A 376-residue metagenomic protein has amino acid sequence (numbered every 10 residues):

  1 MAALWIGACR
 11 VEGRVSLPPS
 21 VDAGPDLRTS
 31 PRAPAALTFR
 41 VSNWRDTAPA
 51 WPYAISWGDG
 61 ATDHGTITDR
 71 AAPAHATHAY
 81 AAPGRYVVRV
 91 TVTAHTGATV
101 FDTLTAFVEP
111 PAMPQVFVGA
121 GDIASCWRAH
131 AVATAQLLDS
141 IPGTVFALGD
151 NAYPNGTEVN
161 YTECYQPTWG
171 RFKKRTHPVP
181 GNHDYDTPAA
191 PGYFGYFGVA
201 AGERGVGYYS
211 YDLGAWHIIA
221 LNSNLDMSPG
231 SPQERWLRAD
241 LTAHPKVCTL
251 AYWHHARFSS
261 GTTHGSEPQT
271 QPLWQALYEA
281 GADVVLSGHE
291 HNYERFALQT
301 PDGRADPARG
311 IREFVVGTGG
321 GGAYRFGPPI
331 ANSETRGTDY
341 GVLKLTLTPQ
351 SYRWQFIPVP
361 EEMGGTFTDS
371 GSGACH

Functional and structural regions predicted by a protein language model:
M1-G7: Sec-dependent bacterial lipoprotein signal peptides
C9-F117: Extracellular/lumenal mature domains of secreted and surface-exposed proteins
S56, F117-G119, V145-A147, P178-V179 (+2 more regions): Residue-level marker for buried hydrophobic side chains located in beta-strands that build the well-ordered beta-sheet
V88, A220, Y352-F356: Short hydrophobic/aromatic-rich beta-strand segments that constitute the beta-sheet cores of beta-sandwich/beta-barrel
E109-E163, M227, P232, A239 (+1 more regions): N-terminal active-site segment of His-dependent metallophosphoesterases
D122, G149-D150, G181-N182, L221 (+2 more regions): Active-site glycine-centered loops adjacent to acidic/histidine catalytic or metal-binding residues that shape
D139, P154, E158-T249, H264-E279 (+3 more regions): Extended active-site neighborhood of metal-dependent phosphoesterases/phosphodiesterases
R325-F326, N332-H376: A short C-terminal boundary segment appended to hydrolase-like catalytic domains
